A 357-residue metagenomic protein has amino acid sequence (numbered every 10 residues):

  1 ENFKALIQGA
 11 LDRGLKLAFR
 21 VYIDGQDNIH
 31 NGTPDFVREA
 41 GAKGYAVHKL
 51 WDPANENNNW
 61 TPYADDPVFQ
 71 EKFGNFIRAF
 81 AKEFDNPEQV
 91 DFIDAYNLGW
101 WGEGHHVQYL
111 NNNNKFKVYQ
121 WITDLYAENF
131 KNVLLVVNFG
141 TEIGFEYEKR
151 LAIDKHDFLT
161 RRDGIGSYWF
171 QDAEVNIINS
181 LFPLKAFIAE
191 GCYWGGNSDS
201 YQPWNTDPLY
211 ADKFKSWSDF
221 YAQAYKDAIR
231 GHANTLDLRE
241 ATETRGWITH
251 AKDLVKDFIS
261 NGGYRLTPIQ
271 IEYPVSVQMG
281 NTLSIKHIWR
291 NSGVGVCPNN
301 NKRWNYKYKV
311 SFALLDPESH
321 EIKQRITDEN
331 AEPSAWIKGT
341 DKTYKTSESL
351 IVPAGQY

Functional and structural regions predicted by a protein language model:
E1-D52, K115-L134: Aromatic-lined substrate-binding rim segments of carbohydrate-active enzymes
L11, F92-T242: Catalytic-core regions of glycoside hydrolase
V47-N112: Active-site groove signature of glycoside hydrolases
F220-P274: Catalytic cores of secreted or luminal carbohydrate-active enzymes
W289-R303: Short amphipathic, basic-aromatic surface patches that mediate peripheral association with negatively charged
N291-G295, E318, A354-Q356: Short, acidic/polar linear motifs in exposed loop/turn regions
N300-K323: Extended low-complexity, serine/threonine- and proline-enriched intrinsically disordered segments
I322-G355: A beta-strand/beta-hairpin structural motif
